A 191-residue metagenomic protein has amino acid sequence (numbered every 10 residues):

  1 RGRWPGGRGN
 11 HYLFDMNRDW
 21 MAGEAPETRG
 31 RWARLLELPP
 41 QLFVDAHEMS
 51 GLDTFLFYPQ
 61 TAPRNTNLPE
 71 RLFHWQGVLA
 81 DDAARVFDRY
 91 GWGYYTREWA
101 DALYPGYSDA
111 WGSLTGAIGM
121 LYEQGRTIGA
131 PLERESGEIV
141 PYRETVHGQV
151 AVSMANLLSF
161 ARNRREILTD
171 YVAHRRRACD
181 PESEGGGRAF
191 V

Functional and structural regions predicted by a protein language model:
R1-V191: Structured catalytic-domain cores with a bias toward divalent-metal coordination
